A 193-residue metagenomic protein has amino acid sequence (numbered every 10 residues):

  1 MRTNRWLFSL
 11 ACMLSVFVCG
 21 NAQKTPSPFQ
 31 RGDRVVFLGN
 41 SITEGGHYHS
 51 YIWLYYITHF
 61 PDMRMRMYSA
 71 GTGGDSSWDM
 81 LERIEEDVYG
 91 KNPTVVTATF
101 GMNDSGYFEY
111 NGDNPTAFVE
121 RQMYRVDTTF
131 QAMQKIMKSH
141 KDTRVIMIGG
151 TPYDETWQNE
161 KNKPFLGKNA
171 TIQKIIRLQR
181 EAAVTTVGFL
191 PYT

Functional and structural regions predicted by a protein language model:
M1-L38, I42-M65, W78, G90-N92: N-terminal secretory targeting modules
F29, S50-M63, D75, D79-T193: Alpha-helical cap/lid subdomain in secreted, periplasmic, or secretory-pathway luminal O-acyl-processing enzymes
F37-L38, S69, M147: A structural signal for the hydrophobic beta-strands that form the central parallel beta-sheet of Rossmann-like
S41, T72, M102: Active-site metal-binding loops of divalent metal-dependent hydrolases
Y68-A70, L190: Structural signal for short hydrophobic segments within the conserved structured cores of catalytic domains across
